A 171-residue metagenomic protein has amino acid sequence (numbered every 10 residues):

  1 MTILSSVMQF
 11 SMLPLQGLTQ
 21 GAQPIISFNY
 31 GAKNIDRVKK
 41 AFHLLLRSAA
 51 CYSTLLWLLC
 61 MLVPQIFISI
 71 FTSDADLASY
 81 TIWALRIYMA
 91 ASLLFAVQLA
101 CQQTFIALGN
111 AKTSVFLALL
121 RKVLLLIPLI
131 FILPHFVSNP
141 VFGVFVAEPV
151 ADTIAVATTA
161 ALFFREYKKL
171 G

Functional and structural regions predicted by a protein language model:
M1, S6-F10, S73-D74, I106 (+2 more regions): Residue-level signal for functionally critical sites in structured catalytic/ligand-binding pockets
M1-P64, F95-S114: Small-residue-rich hydrophobic transmembrane alpha-helices
S6-Q9, R86, L119-P128: Small-residue-enriched core segments of transmembrane alpha-helices in multipass membrane transport and channel
Q16-Q20, Y88-A107, T113-K122, V144-A160: Short runs within selected transmembrane alpha-helices of multi-pass transporters and secretion channels
I26-A91, P134-G171: Short alpha-helical transmembrane segments in multi-pass integral membrane proteins
